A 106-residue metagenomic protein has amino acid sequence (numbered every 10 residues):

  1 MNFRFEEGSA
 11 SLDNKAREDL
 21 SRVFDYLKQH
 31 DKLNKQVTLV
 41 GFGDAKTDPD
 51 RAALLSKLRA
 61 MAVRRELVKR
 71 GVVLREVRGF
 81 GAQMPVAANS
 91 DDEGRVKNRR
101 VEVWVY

Functional and structural regions predicted by a protein language model:
M1, G8, L33-K35, G71-V73 (+1 more regions): Envelope-exposed proteins and targeting segments
M1-Y26, G43-D50: Short, solvent-exposed beta-strand/turn patches at coil↔beta or beta↔helix junctions that act as interaction loops
R17, K28, F42-Y106: Periplasmic OmpA-like peptidoglycan-binding domain that tethers envelope proteins to the cell wall
L27-L33: Surface-exposed acidic, glycine-flexible loop patches that form ligand/cofactor-binding and adhesion interfaces
V37-L39: Short glycine-rich phosphate-binding loop at a beta-alpha junction
